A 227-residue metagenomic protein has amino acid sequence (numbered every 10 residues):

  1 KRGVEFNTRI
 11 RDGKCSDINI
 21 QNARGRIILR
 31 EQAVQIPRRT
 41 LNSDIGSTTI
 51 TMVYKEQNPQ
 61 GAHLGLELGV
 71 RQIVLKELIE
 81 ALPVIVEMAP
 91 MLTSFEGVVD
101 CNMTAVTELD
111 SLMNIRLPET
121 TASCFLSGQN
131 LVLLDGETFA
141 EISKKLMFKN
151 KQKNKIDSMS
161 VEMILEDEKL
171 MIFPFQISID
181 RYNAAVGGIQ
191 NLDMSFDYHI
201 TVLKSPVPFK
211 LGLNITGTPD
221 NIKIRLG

Functional and structural regions predicted by a protein language model:
K1-P37, S43-L165, G187-G227: Membrane-proximal interfacial segments on either side of biological membranes
Q176: Short, glycine-rich nucleotide/cofactor-binding loops
N183: Acyl-CoA-dependent O-acyltransferases
